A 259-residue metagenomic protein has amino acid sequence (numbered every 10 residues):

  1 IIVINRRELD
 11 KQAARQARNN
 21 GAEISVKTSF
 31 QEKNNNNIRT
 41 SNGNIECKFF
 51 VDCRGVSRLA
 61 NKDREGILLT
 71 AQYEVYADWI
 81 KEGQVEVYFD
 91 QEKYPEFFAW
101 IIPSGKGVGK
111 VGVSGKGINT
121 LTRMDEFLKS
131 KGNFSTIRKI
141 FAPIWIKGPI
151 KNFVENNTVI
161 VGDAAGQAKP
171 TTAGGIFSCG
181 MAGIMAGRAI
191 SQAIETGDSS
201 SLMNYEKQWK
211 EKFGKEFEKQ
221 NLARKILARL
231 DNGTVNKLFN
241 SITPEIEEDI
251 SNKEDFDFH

Functional and structural regions predicted by a protein language model:
I1-N5, K116, T171-S178: Short alpha-helix boundary/capping segments
I1-S29, S241, E245: Conserved N-terminal/central alpha/beta ligand/cofactor-binding core
D10, D52, D163: Acidic active-site catalytic centers that drive phospho-/nucleotidyl reactions and related ester hydrolyses
D10, L68, L121-M124, T158 (+4 more regions): A general structural signal for well-ordered alpha-helical segments in protein cores
K11, R15, N19, E23 (+4 more regions): Replace "anionic and nucleotidyl ligands
R15-R138, W145, I150, V154 (+1 more regions): Predominantly flavin-linked oxidoreductase catalytic cores and closely associated redox partners
G109, G148-F217: Conserved mid-domain beta->alpha element of the FAD-binding
S191-H259: C-terminal helical "tail/cap" subdomain of flavin- and related membrane-associated enzymes
